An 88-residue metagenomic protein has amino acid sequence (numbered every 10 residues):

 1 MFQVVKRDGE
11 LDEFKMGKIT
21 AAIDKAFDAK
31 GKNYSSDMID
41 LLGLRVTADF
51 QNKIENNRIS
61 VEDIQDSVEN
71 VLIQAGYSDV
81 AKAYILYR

Functional and structural regions predicted by a protein language model:
M1-R88: Long, C-terminal-biased catalytic regions of enzyme "large/alpha" subunits
